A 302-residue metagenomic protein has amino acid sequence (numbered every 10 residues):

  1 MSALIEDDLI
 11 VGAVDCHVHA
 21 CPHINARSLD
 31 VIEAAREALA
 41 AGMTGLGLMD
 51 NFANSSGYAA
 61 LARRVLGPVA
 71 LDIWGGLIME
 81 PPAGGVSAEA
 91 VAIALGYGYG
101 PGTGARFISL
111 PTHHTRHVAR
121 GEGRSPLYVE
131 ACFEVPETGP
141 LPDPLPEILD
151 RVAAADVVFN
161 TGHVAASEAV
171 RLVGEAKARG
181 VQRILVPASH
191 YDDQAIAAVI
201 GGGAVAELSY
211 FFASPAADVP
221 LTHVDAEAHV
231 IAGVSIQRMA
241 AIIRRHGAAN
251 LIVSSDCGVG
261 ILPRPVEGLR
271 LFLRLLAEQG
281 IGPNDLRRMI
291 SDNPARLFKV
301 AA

Functional and structural regions predicted by a protein language model:
M1-L71: An N-terminally biased module of ancient metal coordination in phosphate/nucleic-acid-related enzymes
D7, A59-A70, I93-G104, D150-A153 (+3 more regions): Acidic (Asp/Glu)-rich catalytic clusters
G12-V18, L46-L48, I73-L77, R106-L110 (+4 more regions): Hydrophobic faces of well-ordered beta-strands that scaffold small-molecule active sites in alpha/beta enzyme cores
H19-C21, N51, G76-P82, P111-T115 (+4 more regions): Active-site beta-loop-alpha junctions enriched in small/polar residues
V69-D72, E80-L185: Extended substrate/RNA-proximal surfaces in nucleic-acid metabolism proteins
D150, A155-G162, A166-G233, I252: Catalytic pocket-lining loop regions of alpha/beta-barrel enzymes, especially the amidohydrolase/enolase/GH5 lineages
A248-P265: Short acidic/histidine-rich active-site segments
V266-A302: Mid-to-C-terminal alpha-helical segments outside catalytic/metal-binding sites
